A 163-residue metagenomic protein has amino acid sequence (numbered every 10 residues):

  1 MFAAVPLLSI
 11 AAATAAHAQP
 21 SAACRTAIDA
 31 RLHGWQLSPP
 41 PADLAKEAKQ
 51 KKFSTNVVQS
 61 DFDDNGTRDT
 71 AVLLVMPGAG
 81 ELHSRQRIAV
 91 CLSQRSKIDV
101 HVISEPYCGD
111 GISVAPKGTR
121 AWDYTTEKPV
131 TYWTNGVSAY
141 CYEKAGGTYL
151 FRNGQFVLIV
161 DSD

Functional and structural regions predicted by a protein language model:
F2-A11: Bacterial N-terminal signal peptides
A3, H17-H33, P106-D163: Acidic, small-residue rich beta-repeat scaffolds with periodic aromatic anchors
A16-V58: Terminal domain-start segments
V57-N65: Acidic, divalent-cation-chelating loop motifs in proteins
D64-L74, P129-S138: Acidic/hydrophobic-patterned starts of short beta strands in beta-sheet-rich repeat architectures
A79-A89: Structural motif
L92, K97-D99, F151-V157: Surface-exposed loop/turn elements that mediate protein-protein interactions on large endomembrane-trafficking
